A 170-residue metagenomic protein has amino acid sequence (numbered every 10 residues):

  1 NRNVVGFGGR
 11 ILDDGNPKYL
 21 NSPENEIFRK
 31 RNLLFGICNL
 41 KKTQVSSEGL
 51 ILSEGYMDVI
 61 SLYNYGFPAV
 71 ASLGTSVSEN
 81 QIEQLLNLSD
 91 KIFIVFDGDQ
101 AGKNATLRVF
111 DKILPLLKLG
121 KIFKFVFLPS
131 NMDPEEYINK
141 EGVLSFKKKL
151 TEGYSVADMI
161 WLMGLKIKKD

Functional and structural regions predicted by a protein language model:
N1-L88, A105-T106: Phosphate-handling DNA/RNA-contact segment within nucleic-acid enzymes
L50-L52, D90-A101, T106, V126-F127: Acidic beta-strand-to-loop metal/phosphate-binding motif
S61, A101-L107, M132-Y137: Switch/connector loops and helix/strand junctions flanking conserved nucleotide-binding motifs in nucleotide-processing
G66-A69, V109-I113, K140-V143: Short secondary-structure boundary/capping segments
F67, S89-K91, G120-F123: Short glycine-/polar-rich loops that comprise or flank the Walker A/P-loop and associated switch/sensor motifs
Q84, K112-L119: Arginine/glycine-rich "motif VI" loop of SF2 helicases in the C-terminal RecA-like domain
N104-D111, K121-F123: Phosphate/diphosphate-binding loops
K121-D170: C-terminal or mid-to-C-terminal helical accessory/interaction module adjacent to the motor/catalytic core
